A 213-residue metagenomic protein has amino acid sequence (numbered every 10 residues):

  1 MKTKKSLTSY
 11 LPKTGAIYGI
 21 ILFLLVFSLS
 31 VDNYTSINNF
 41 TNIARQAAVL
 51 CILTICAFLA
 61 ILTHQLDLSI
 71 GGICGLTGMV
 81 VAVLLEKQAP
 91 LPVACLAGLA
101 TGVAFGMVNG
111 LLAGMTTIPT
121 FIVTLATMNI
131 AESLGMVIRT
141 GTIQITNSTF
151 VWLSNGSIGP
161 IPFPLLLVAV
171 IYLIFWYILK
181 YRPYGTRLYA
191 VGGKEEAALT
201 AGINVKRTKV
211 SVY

Functional and structural regions predicted by a protein language model:
M1-G15, T35: Transmembrane alpha-helical segments of polytopic membrane transport and secretion proteins
T8-P12, T41, R45-A48, L85 (+1 more regions): Alpha-helical membrane-interface segments at transmembrane helix boundaries
S9, G72, L99, V103 (+3 more regions): Transmembrane helix-bundle signature of multi-pass membrane transporters/permeases
K13-I21, I43, L50-C51, G72-L76 (+4 more regions): Hydrophobic alpha-helical transmembrane segments
L22-K87, L112-T117: Single transmembrane alpha-helix segments in multi-pass membrane proteins
L50, T54, V103-L111, M136: Transmembrane alpha-helical segments of multi-pass membrane transport proteins and ion-pumping complexes
P90-L96, A104-N109, A113, G159-Y213: Helix-loop-helix "hairpin" substructures at the membrane interface of multi-pass membrane proteins
T116, T120-R182, T208-S211: Transmembrane helix-bundle core of multi-pass membrane transporters and related energy-transducing complexes
